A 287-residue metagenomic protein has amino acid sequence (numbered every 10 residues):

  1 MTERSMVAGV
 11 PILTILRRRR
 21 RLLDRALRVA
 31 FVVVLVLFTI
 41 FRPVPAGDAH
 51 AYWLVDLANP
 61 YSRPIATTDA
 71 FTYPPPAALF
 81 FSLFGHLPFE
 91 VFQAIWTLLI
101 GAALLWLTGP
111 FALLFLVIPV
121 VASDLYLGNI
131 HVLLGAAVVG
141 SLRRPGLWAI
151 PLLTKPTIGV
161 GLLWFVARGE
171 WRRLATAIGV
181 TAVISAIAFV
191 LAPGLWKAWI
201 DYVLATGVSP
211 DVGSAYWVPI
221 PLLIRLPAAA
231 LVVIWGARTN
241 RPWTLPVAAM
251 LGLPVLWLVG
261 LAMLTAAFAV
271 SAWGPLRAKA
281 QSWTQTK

Functional and structural regions predicted by a protein language model:
T2-R144, V166-K287: Primarily membrane-embedded glycan-assembly and transfer machineries that use lipid-linked glycans
I150, T157-A167, L264: Transmembrane-embedded, aromatic-rich helix segments that form part of the hydrophobic channel/pocket engaging
T154-P156, P254: Hydrophobic transmembrane alpha-helices of Major Facilitator Superfamily
